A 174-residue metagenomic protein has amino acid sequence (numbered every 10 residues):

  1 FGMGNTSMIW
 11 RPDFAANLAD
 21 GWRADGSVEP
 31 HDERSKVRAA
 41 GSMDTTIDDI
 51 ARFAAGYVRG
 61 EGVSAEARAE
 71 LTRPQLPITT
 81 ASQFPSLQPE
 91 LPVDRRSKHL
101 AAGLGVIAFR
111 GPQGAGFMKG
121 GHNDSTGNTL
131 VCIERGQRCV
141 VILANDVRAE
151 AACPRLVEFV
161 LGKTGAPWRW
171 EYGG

Functional and structural regions predicted by a protein language model:
F1, N5: Short helix- or helix-capping micro-motifs that position conserved polar/aromatic residues at function-defining sites
T6-M8, R23-G174: Catalytic loop of the DD-peptidase/beta-lactamase superfamily, centered on the K-T-G motif and neighboring
D13-W22: Mobile, glycine-enriched helix-loop/loop "lid" segments at the mouths of ligand-binding/catalytic clefts that gate
